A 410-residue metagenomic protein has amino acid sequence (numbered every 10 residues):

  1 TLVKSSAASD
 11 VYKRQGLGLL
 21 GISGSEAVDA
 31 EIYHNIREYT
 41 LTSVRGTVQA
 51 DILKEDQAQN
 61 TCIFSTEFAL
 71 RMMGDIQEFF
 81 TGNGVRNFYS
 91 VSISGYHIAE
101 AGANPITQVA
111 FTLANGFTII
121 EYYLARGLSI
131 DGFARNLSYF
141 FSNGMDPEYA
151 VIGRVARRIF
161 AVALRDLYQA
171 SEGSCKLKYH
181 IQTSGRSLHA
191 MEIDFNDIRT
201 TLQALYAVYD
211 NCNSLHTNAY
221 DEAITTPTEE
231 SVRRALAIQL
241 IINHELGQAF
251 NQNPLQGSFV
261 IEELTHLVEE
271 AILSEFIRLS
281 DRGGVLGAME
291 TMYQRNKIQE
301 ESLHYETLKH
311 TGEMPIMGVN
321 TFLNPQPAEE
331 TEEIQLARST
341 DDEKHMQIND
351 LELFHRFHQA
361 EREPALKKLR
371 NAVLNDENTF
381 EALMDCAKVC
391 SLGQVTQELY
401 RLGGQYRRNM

Functional and structural regions predicted by a protein language model:
T1-A8, Y12: Single conserved hydrophobic/aromatic residue that forms the stacking wall/gate of nucleotide- or nucleobase-binding
D10-A207, A219-L236: Helix-rich catalytic cores of soluble enzyme domains
Q49-D51, V91-Y96, F140-S142, H180-S184 (+9 more regions): Generic beta-strand/beta-sheet core signal
A99, L124-G127, N213, P327 (+1 more regions): Short helix-capping/linker segments at secondary-structure and domain boundaries
S129-F133, G173-L177, L205-S214, I242-E245 (+1 more regions): A glycine-rich, aromatic-flanked flexible loop/lid motif
N211-E222, Q248-L255: Short acidic/histidine-rich active-site segments
A237-L240, H244-M410: Flexible, glycine-rich loop/tail regions that form catalytic "lids" or insertion modules at the edges of active sites
